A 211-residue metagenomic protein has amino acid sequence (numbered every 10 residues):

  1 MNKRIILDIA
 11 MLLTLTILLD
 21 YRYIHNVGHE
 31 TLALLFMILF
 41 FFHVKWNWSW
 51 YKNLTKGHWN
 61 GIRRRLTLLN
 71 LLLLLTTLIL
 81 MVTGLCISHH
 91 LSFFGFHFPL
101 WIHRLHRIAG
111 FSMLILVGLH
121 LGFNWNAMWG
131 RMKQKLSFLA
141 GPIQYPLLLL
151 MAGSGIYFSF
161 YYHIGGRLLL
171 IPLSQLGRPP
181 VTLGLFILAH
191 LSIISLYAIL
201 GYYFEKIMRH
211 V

Functional and structural regions predicted by a protein language model:
M1-V211: Membrane-embedded alpha-helical bundles that constitute the cytochrome b-like, heme-associated redox core of multi-pass
